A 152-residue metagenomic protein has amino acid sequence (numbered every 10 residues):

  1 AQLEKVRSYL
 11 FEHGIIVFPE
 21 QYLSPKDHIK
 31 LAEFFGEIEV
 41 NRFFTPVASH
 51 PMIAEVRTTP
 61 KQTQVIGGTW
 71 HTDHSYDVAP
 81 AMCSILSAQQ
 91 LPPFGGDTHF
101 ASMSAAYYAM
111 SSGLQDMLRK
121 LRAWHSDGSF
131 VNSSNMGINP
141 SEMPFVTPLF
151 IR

Functional and structural regions predicted by a protein language model:
A1-R152: Non-heme Fe(II) oxygenase catalytic core, chiefly the N-lobe of the double-stranded beta-helix
